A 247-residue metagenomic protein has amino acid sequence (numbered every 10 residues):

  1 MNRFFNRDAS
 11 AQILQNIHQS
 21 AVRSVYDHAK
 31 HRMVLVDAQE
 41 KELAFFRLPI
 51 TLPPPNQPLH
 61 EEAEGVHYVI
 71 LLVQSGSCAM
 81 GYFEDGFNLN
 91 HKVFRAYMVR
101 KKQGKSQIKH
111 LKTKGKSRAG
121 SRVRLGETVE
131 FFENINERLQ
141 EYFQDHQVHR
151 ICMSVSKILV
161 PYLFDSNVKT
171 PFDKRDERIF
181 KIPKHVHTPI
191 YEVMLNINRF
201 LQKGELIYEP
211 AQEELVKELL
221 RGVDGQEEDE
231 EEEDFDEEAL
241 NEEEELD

Functional and structural regions predicted by a protein language model:
M1-D247: Terminal alpha-helical anchor/extension segments at protein ends
